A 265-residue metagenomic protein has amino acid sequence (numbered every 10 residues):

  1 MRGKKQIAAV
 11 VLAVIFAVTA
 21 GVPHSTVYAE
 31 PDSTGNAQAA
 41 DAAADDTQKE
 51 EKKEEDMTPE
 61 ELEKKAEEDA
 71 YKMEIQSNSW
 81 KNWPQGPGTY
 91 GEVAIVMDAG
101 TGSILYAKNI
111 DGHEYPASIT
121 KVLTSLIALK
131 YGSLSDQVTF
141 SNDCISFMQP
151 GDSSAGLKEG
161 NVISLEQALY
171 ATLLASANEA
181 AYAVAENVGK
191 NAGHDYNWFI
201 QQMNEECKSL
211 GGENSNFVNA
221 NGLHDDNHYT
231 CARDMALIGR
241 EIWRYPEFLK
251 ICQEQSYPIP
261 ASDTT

Functional and structural regions predicted by a protein language model:
K4-F16: Sec-dependent N-terminal signal peptides
A17, L134-S135, N178, E213 (+2 more regions): A general structural signal for well-ordered secondary-structure junctions
T19-G35: Sec-dependent signal peptide cleavage junction
E30-G35, D41, D45-R233, L237 (+1 more regions): Active-site-adjacent loops and short helices of periplasmic peptidoglycan-processing enzymes
D234, G239-T265: Extracytoplasmic
